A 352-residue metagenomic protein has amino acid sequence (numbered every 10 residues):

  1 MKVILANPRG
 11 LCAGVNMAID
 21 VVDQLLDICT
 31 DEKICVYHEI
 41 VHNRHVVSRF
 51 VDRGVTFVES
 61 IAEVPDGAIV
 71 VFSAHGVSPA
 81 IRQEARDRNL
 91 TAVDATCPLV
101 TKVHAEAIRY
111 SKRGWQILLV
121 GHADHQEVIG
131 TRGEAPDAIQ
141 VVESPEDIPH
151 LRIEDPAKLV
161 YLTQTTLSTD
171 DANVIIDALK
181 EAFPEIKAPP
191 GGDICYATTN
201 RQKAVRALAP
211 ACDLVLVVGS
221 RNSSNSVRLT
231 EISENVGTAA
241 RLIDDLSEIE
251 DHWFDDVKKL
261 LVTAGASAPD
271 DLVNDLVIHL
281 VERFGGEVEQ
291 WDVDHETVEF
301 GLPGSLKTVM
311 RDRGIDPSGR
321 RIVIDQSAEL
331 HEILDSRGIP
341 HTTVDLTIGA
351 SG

Functional and structural regions predicted by a protein language model:
M1-A264, D270-L330: The feature marks the mature, well-folded catalytic cores of soluble enzymes
A328-G352: Generic N-terminal targeting/processing segments that precede catalytic cores or assembly contacts
